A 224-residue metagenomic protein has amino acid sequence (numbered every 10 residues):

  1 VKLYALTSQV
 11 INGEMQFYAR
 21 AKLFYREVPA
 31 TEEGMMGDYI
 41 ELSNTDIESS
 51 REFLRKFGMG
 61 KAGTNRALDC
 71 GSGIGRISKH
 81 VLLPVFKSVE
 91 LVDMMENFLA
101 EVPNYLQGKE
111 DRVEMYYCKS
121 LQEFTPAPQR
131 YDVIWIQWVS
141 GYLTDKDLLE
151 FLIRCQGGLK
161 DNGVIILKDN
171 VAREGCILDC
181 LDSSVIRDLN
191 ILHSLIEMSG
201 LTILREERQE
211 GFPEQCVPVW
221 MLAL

Functional and structural regions predicted by a protein language model:
V1-P126, L143-R154, G163-L224: Class I (Rossmann-like) S-adenosyl-L-methionine-dependent methyltransferase catalytic domain, capturing the SAM-binding
F124-I134: A short acidic, Gly/Pro-enriched loop at the edge of an enzyme's catalytic core that lines a small-molecule cofactor
D132-D147: A short SAM/SAH-binding and catalytic strip from SAM-dependent methyltransferases
